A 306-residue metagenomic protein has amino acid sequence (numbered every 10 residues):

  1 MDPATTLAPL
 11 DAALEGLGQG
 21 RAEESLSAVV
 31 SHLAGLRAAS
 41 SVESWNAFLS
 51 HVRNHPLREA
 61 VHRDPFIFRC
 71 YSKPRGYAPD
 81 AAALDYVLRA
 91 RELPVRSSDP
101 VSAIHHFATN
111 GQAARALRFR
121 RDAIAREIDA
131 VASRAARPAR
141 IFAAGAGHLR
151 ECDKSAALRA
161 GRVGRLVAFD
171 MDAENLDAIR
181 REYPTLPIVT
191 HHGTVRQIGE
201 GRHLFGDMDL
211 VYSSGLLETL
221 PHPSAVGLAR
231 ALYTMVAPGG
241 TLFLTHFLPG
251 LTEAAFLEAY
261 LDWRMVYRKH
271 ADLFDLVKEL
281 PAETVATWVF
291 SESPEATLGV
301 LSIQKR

Functional and structural regions predicted by a protein language model:
M1-A39, E43, A47-H55, R91 (+7 more regions): Class I (Rossmann-like) S-adenosyl-L-methionine-dependent methyltransferase catalytic domain, capturing the SAM-binding
A47-F107: N-terminal, positively charged/glycine-rich alpha-helical extensions of SAM-dependent methyltransferases
A144: Conserved beta-strand/loop positions that form the S-adenosyl-L-methionine
E200-V211: A short acidic, Gly/Pro-enriched loop at the edge of an enzyme's catalytic core that lines a small-molecule cofactor
S213-L216: A short beta-strand submotif of the Rossmann-like class I SAM-dependent methyltransferase core that lines
L220-P221, V236-P238: Helix-to-beta-strand junctions that scaffold the AdoMet/dcAdoMet cofactor pocket in Class I SAM-dependent enzymes
